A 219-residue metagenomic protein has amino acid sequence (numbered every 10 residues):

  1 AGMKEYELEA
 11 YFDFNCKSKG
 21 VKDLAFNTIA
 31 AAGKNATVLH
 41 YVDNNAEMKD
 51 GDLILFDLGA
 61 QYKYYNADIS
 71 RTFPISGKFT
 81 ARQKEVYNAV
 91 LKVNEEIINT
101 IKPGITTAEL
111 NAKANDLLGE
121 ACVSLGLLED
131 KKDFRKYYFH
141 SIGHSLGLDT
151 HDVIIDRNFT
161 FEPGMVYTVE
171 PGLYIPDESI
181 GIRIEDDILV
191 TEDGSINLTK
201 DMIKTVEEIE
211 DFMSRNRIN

Functional and structural regions predicted by a protein language model:
A1-N219: Active-site neighborhoods and metal-handling regions in enzymes and metal-associated proteins
